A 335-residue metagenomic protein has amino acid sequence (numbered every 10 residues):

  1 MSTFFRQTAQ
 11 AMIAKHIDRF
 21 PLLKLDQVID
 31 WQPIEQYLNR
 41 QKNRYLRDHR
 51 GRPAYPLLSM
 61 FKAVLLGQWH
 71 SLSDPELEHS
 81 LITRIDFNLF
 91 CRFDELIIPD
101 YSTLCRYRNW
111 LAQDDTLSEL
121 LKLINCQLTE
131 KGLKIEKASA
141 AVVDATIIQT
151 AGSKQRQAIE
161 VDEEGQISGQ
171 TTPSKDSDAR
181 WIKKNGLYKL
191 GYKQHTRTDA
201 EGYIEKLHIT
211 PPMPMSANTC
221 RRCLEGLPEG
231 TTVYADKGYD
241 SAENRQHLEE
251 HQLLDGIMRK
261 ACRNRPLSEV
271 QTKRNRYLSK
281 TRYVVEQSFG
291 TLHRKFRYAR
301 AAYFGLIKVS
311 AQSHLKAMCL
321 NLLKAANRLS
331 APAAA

Functional and structural regions predicted by a protein language model:
M1-I34, N39-R40, A331-A335: Charged, often Cys/His-bearing segments associated with DNA-binding zinc-finger transcription factors
L23-L65, W69: Basic, short loop/linker segments at the boundary and entry of helix-turn-helix/winged-helix-like folds
G51-Y55, Y234-E243, C262-R263: Acidic, metal-coordinating catalytic cores used for nucleic-acid/nucleotide bond scission and strand-transfer chemistry
R52-L117: Short, positively charged, Gly/Tyr-enriched micro-motifs that form contact patches at catalytic or ligand/partner
H79-I82, P99-H251: Polybasic low-complexity intrinsically disordered regions
N218, E243, N264-Q271: Short, charged, surface-exposed secondary-structure boundary motifs
H251, Q271-A335: Basic, amphipathic alpha-helical segments enriched in Lys/Arg and hydrophobic/aromatic residues
H251-R259: Short hydrophobic/aromatic-enriched beta-strand-loop microsegments
